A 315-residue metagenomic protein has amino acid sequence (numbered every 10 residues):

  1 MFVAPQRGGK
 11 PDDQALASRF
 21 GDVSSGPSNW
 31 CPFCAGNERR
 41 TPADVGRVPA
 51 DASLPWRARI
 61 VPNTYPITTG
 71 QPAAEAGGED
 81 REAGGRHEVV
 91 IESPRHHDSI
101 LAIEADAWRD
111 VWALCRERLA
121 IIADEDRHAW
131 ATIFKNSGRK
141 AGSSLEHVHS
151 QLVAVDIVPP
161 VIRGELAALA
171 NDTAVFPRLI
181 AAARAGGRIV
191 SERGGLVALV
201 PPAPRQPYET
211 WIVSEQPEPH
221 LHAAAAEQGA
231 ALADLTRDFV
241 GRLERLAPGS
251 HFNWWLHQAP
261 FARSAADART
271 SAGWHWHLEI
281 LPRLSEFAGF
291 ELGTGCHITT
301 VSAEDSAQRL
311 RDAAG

Functional and structural regions predicted by a protein language model:
M1-H147, V153-H220, E227, V240-R245 (+2 more regions): Active-site microenvironments that recognize anionic phosphate/pyrophosphate groups
G229-L235: Gly/Ser/Thr-rich active-site loops/lids in small-molecule metabolic enzymes that frequently grip phosphoryl groups
